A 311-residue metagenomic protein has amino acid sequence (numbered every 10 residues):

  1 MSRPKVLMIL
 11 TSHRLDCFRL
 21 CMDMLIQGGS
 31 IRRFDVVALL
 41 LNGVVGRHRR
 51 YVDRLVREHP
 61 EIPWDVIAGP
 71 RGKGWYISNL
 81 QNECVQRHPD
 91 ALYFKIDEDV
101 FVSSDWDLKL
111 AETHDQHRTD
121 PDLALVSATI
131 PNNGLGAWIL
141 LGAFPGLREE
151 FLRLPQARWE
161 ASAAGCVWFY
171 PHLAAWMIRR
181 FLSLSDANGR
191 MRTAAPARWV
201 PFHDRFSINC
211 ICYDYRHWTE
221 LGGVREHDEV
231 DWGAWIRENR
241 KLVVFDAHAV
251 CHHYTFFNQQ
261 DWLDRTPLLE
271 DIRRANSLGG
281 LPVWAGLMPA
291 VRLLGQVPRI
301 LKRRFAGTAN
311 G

Functional and structural regions predicted by a protein language model:
P4-L7, D231: Cell-envelope/extracellular polymer assembly enzymes that use nucleotide-activated donors
R14-G29: Short, well-formed alpha-helical segments that are part of the catalytic scaffolds of diverse glycosyltransferases
I26-I67: Acidic donor-binding segment of Leloir-type glycosyltransferases
R71-N79: A short, glycine-/small-residue-rich helix N-cap motif at loop->alpha-helix starts within glycosyltransferase
N79-L92: Active-site nucleotide-sugar/metal-binding loop of Leloir-type enzymes
D90-F101: Short beta-strand-to-loop acidic/aromatic patch adjacent to the donor-nucleotide binding site
S103, D107-Y215: Conserved catalytic core of nucleotide-sugar-dependent glycosyltransferases
P171-G311: C-terminal catalytic/acceptor-binding lobe
